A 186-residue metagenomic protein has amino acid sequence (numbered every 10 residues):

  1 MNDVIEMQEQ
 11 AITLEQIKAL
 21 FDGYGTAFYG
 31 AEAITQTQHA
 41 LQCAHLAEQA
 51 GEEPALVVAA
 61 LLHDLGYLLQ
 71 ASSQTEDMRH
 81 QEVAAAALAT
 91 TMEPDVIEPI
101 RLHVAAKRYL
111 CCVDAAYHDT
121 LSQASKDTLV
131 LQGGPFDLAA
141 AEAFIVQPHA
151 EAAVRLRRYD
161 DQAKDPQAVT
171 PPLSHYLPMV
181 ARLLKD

Functional and structural regions predicted by a protein language model:
M1-D186: Metal-dependent phosphohydrolase cores
